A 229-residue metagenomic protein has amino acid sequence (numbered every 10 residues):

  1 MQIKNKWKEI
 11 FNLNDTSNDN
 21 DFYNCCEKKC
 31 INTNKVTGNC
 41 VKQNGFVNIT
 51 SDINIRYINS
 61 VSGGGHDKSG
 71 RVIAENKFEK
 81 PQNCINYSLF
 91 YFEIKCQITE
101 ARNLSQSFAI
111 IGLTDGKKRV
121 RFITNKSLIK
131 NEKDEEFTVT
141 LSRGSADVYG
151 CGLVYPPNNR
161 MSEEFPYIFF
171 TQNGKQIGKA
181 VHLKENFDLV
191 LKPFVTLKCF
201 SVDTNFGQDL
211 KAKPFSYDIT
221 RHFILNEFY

Functional and structural regions predicted by a protein language model:
M1-Y229: PRY/SPRY (B30.2) beta-sandwich protein-interaction domains and their adjacent Ser/Pro/Gly-rich low-complexity linkers
